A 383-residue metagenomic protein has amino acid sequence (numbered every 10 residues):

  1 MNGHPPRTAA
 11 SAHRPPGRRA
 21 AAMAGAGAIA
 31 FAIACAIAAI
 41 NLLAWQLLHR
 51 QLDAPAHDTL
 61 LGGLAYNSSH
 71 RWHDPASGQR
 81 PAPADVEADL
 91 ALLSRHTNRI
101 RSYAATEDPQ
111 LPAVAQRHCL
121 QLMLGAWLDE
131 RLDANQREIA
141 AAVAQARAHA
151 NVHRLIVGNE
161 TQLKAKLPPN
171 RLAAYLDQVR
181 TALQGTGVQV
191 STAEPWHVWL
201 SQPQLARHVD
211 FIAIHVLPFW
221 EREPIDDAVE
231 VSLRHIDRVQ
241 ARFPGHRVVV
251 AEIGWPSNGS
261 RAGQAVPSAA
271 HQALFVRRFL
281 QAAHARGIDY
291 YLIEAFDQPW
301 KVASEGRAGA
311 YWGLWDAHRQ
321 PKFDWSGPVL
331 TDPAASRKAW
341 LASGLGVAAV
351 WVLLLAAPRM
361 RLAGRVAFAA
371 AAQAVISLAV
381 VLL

Functional and structural regions predicted by a protein language model:
D53-D58, A91-S94, P109-C119, A141-N151 (+1 more regions): Acidic (Asp/Glu)-rich catalytic clusters
A65-R137: N-terminal carbohydrate-binding/catalytic regions of secreted carbohydrate-active enzymes
P75-G78, R261-A270, R286-D289, I293-L383: Aromatic-rich peripheral "rim/lid" segments of glycoside hydrolase catalytic domains that contact and position glycan
I100, L155, I212, V250-E252 (+1 more regions): Conserved, mostly hydrophobic/aromatic
P112-Q189: Substrate-binding cleft of extracellular glycoside hydrolase catalytic domains
L124, H153, N159, E194-S232 (+1 more regions): Aromatic- and acid-rich polysaccharide-binding/catalytic face of secreted or lumenal carbohydrate-active enzymes
A126, R180-L200, H246-E252, I288-Q298: Aromatic-lined carbohydrate-recognition surfaces of secreted/lumenal glycan-active proteins
L217-W220, R242-Q272, D297: Active-site clefts of carbohydrate-active enzymes
